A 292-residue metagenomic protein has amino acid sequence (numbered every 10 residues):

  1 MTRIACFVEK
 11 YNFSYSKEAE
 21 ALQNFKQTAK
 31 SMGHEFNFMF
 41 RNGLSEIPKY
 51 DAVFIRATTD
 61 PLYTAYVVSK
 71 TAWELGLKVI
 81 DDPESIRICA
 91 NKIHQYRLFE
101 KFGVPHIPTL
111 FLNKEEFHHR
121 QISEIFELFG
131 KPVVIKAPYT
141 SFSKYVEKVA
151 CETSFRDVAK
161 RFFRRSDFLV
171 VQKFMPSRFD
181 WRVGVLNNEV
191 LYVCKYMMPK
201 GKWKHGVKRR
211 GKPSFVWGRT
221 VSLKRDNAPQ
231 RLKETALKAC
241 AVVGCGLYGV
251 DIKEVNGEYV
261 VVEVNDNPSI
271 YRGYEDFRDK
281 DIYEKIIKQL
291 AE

Functional and structural regions predicted by a protein language model:
M1-I80, E84-S85, F117, A291: ATP-binding N-terminal substructure of ATP-dependent carboxylate-amine bond-forming enzymes
I4-V8, L75-G76, I86-W181, Q230-R231 (+1 more regions): Active-site nucleotide/adenylate-binding loops and adjacent lid/helix of ATP-dependent enzymes
F38-F40, Q172, C245-N256: A short glycine-rich, hydrophobically flanked beta-strand micro-motif that places a catalytic Asp/Glu for divalent metal
T58-D60, Y139-T140, N267: Short glycine-rich anion-binding loops that position phosphate/pyrophosphate groups of nucleotides and phosphorylated
V133, L191-Y192, Y248, V260-E263: Protein kinase-like catalytic core scaffold
K144-C240: Phosphate-binding site of ATP-dependent enzymes
N227, A241, E254-E292: C-terminal active-site "lid" helix and adjoining low-complexity regulatory extension at the edge of ATP-using catalytic
